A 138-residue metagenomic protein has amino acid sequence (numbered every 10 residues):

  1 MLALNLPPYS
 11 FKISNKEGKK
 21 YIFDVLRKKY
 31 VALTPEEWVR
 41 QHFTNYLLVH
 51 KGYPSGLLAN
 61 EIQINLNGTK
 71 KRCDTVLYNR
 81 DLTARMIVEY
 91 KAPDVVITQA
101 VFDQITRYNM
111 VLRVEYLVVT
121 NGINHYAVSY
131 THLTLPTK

Functional and structural regions predicted by a protein language model:
M1-L33: Interdomain/boundary linker segments immediately adjacent to catalytic/signaling cores
L2, G56-D81: Active-site metal-binding core of divalent-cation-utilizing nuclease and nuclease-like domains
Y9-F11, K71-C73, I123: Change "...and in nucleic-acid phosphodiester-cleaving endonucleases..." to "...and in nucleic-acid processing enzymes
F23-N60: Acidic-basic catalytic patches of nuclease active cores, encompassing PD-(D/E)XK and other metal-cofactor nuclease
K29-Y30, D94-V95, L133: Short, surface-exposed beta-strand-loop junctions and turns on beta-sheet-rich folds
H50, R80, V111-L112, T134: Alpha-helix C-cap/termination motif
T83-I87, K91-Y130: Short, charged, amphipathic alpha-helix that recurs within catalytic cores of restriction-modification and other
T131-T137: Conserved small/polar residues in nucleotide/adenosyl-binding loops
